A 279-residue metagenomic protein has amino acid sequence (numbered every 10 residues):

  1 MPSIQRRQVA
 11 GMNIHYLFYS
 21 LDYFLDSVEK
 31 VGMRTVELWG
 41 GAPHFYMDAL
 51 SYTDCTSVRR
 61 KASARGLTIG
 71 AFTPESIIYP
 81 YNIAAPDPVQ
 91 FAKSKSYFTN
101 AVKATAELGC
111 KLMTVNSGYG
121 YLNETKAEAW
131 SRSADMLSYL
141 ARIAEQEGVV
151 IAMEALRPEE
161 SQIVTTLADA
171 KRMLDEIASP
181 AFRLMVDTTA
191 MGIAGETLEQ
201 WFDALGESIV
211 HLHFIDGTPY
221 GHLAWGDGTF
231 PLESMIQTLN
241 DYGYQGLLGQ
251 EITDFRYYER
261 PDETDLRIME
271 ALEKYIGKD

Functional and structural regions predicted by a protein language model:
M1-G32, R59, S63, K111 (+2 more regions): Histidine-acidic metal/acid-base catalytic patches
P2-A10, A71-A84, S117-Y121: N-terminal small/glycine-rich loop or linker at the start of catalytic domains across soluble metabolic enzymes
H15-L17, G40-A42, E75-I78, Y119-Y121 (+4 more regions): Active-site-proximal loop/turn and secondary-structure-junction residues that shape catalytic pockets, frequently
Y23, S63-A64, Y81-R183, I193: Active-site acidic/histidine proton-transfer and metal-coordination neighborhood in alpha/beta enzyme cores
W39-A62, S117-E124: Glycine-rich, proline-tolerant flexible connector loops at the mouths of alpha/beta enzymes
M47-S51, I83-P88, E124-A129, Q162-T165 (+3 more regions): Short, solvent-exposed loop/turn segments at secondary-structure boundaries
A62-G70: Glycine-rich, aromatic-flanked loop segments that form ligand/cofactor-binding clefts across common enzyme folds
